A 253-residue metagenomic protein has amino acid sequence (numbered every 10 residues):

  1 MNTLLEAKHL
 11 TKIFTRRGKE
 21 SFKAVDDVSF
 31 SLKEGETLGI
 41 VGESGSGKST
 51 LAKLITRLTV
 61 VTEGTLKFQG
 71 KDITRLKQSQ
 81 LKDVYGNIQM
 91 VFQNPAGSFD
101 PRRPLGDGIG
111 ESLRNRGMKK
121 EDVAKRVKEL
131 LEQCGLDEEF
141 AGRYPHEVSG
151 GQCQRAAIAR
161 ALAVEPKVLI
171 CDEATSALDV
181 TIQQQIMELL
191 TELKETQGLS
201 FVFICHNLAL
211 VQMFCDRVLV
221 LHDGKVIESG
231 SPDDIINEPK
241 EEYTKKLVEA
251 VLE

Functional and structural regions predicted by a protein language model:
G64-D72: Conserved ABC transporter NBD signature motif
D72, E121-E139, V248-E249: Conserved ABC ATPase "signature" region
Y144-V148, Q152: Conserved ABC ATPase signature
A163-K167: A short, proline-enriched helix->beta-strand linker immediately N-terminal to the Walker B motif in ABC-type P-loop
V211-M213: A short, surface-exposed alpha-helical micro-motif characterized by mixed small hydrophobic and charged/polar residues
S229-G230: ABC ATPase "signature
